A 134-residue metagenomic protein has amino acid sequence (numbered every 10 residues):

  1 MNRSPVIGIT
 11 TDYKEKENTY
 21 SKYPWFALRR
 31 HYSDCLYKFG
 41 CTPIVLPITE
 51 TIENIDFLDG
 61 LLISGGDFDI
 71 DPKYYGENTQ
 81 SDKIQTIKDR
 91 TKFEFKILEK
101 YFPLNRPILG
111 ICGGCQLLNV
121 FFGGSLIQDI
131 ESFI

Functional and structural regions predicted by a protein language model:
M1-L109, V120-F121, I127, E131-I134: N-terminal beta1-alpha1 cap of cysteine-dependent amidohydrolase-like domains
G113-C115, F122: Active-site loop->helix "elbow" adjoining a glycine-rich segment at hydrolase catalytic centers
